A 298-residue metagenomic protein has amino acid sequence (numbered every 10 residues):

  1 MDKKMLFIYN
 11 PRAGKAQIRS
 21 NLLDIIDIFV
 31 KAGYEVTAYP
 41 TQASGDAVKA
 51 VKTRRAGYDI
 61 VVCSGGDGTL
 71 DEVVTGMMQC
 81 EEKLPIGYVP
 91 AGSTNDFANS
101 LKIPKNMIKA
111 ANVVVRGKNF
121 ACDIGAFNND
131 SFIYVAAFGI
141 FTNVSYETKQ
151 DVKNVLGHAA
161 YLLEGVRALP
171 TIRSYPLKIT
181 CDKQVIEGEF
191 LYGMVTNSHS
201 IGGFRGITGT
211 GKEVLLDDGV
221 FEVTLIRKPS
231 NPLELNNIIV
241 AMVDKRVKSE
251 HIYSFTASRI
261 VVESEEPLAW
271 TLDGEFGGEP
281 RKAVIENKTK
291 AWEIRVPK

Functional and structural regions predicted by a protein language model:
M1-S64, G76, I294: ATP/NTP phosphate-donor binding region
A32, Y39-T41, Q79-M194: Catalytic core of DAGKc-family lipid kinases
T69-E81: Short Gly/Thr/Asp-enriched flexible loops that form oxyanion-binding sites at enzyme active sites
D130-A136, T142-N143, E187-T196, G202 (+4 more regions): Short hydrophobic-aromatic micro-motifs
V152-A159, S200-P229: Gly/Ser/Thr-rich active-site loops/lids in small-molecule metabolic enzymes that frequently grip phosphoryl groups
C181, E213, D218, L225-K298: ATP/nucleoside-binding phosphotransfer catalytic cores, i.e., glycine-rich phosphate-binding loops
M194-R205, M242-R246: Phosphate-binding core of ATP-grasp and ATP-grasp-like enzymes
